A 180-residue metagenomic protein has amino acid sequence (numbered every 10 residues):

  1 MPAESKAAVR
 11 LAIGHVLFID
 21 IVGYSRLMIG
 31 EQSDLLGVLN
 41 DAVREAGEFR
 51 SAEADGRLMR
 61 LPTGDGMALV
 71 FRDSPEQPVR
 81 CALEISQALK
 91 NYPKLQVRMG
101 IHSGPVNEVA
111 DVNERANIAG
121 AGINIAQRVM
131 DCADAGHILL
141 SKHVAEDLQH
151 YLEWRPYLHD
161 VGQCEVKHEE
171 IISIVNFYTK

Functional and structural regions predicted by a protein language model:
P2-R80, E84: Catalytic NTP-binding/metal-coordinating core of nucleotidyl cyclase/transferase enzymes
R44, E48, A68-T179: Catalytic beta-strand-to-alpha-helix segment of the class III nucleotidyl cyclase homology domain
